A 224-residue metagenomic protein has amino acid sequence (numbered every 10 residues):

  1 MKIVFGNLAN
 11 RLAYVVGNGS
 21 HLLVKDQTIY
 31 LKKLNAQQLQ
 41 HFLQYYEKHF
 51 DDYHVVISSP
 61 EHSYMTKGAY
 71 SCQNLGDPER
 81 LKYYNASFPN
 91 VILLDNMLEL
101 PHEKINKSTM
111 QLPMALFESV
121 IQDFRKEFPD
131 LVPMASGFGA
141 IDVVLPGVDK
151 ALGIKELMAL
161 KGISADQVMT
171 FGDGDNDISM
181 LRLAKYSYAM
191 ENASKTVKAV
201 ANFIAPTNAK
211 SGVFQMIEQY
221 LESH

Functional and structural regions predicted by a protein language model:
M1-K2, F117-E118, A151, D177-I178: Short, well-ordered alpha-helical microsegments
M1-P78: Active-site phosphate-binding/coordination module
K2-G6, E47, I121-K126, K155 (+3 more regions): Class I S-adenosyl-L-methionine
L8-N10, N18, E127-P129, L183-A184 (+1 more regions): Short, structured coil segments at secondary-structure junctions
N10-G17, N74-D77, P133-M134, S187-E191 (+1 more regions): Short hydrophobic/aromatic-enriched beta-strand-loop microsegments
N35, M110-P113, D173-G174, A209-K210: Short beta->alpha junction loops/turns
Y45, Y53-H54, S58-F171: Conserved acidic, metal-coordinating active-site core of Asp-based, Mg2+-dependent phosphoryl-transfer enzymes
I141-H224: Mg2+-dependent phosphoryl-transfer enzymes with acidic/Ser/Thr/Gly-rich catalytic loops
